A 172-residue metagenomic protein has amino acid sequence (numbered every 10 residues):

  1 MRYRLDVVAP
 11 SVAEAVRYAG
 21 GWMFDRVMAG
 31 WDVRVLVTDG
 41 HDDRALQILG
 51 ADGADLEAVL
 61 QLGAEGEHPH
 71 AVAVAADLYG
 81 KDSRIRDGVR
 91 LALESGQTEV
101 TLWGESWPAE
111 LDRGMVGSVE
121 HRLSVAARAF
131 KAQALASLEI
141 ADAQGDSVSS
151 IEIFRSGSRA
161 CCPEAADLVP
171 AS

Functional and structural regions predicted by a protein language model:
M1, V27-M28, G63-P69, L93-G96: Flexible, charged surface loops at secondary-structure boundaries
M1-I48, G53: Extended, compositionally biased accessory segments flanking or bridging domains
M1-Y3, P10, W22, R44 (+3 more regions): Histidine/cysteine-enriched polar flanking segments
V12-A15, A75-S83, P108: Short acidic, S/G/P-rich loop/turn micro-motifs used as interaction or catalytic elements
V33, V37-E57, E67-A75, G80 (+5 more regions): N-terminal intrinsically disordered, cationic/polar leader segments that include organellar targeting peptides
A58-E65, P108-E110: A short acidic, often aromatic-flanked loop/helix-cap motif at beta-alpha or helix-coil junctions that lines enzyme
K81-W103: A short, gly/pro- and small-residue-rich
S95-S172: Glycine-rich, aromatic-bearing surface loops/beta-hairpins
